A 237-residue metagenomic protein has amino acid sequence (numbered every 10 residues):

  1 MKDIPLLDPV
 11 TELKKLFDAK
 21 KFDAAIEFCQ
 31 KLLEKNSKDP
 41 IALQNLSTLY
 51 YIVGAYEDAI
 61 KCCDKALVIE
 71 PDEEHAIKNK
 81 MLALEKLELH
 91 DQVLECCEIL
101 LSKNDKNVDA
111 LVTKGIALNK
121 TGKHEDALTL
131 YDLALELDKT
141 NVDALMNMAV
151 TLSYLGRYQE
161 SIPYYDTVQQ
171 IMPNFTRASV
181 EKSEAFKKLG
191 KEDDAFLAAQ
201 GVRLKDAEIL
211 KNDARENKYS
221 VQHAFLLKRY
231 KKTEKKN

Functional and structural regions predicted by a protein language model:
M1-P9, E34: TPR-adjacent "capping" and linker segments in tetratricopeptide-repeat scaffold/adaptor proteins
D18-Q30, V53-K65, L87-I99, K120-L133 (+2 more regions): Structural signature of tandem alpha-helical TPR/SEL1-like repeats, specifically the intra-repeat loop/turn
A83-K86, V150, S179-G190, L210-E234: TPR/TPR-like alpha-solenoid helical repeat scaffolds
T167-T176, V180-K211: TPR/TPR-like (Sel1-like) alpha-helical repeat modules
